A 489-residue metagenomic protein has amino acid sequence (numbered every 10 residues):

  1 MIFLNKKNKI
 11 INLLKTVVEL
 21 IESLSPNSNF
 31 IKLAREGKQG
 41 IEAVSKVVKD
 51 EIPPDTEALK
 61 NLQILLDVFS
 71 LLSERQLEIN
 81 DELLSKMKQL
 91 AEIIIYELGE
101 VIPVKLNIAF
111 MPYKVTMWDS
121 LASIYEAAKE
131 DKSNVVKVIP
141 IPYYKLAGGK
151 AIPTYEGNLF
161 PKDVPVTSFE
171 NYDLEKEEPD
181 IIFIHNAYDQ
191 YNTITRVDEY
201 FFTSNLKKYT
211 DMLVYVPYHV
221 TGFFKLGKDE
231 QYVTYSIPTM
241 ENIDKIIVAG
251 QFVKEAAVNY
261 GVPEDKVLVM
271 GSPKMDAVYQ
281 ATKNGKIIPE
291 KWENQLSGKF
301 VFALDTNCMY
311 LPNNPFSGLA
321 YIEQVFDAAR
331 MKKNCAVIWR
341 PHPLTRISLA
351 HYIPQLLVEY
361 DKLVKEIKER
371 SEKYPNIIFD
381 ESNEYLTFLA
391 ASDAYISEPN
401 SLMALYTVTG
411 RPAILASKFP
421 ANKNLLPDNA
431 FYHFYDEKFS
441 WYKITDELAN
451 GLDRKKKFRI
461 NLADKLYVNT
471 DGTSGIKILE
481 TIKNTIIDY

Functional and structural regions predicted by a protein language model:
M1-Y113, E130, I141-P142: Non-catalytic N-terminal targeting/anchoring module and adjacent flexible stem/linker that precedes the structured
R35, E42-K49, Y442-Y489: C-terminal amphipathic helix plus adjacent low-complexity, charged tail appended to glycosyltransferase catalytic
G99, V166-E178, F379-T387: Short acidic low-complexity segments
L106-Y279: Active-site and donor-binding regions of nucleotide-sugar-utilizing enzymes
D119-K129, P273-K365, V468-I476: Conserved catalytic-core segment of nucleotide-activated headgroup transferases in glycan assembly
D163-N171, I377-E381, F431-E447: Short acidic-hydrophobic, aromatic-tinged amphipathic segments that line or gate anion-handling sites
D380-N424: A donor-sugar binding/catalytic signature common to diverse glycosyltransferases and related nucleotide-sugar
V408-R454: Nucleotide-sugar donor-binding patch of glycosyltransferase catalytic domains
